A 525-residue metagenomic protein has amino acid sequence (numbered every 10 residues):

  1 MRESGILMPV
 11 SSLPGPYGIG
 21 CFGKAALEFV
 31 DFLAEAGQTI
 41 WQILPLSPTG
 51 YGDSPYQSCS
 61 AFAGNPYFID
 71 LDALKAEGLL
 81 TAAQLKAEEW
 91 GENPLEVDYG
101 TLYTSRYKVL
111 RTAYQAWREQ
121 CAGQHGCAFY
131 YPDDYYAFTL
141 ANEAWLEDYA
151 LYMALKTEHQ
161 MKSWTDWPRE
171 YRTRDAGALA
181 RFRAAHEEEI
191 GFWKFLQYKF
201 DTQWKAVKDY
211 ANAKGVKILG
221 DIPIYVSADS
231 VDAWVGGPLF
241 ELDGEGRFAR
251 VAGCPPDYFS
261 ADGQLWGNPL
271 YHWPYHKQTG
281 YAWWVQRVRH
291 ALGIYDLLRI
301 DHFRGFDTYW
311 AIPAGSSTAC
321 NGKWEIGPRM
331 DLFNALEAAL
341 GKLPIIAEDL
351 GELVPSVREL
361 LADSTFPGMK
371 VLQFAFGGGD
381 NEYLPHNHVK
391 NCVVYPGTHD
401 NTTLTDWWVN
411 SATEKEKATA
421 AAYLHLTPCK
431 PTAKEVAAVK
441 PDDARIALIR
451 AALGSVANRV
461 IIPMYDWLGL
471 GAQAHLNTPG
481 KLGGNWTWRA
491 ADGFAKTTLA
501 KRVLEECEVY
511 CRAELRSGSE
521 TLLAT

Functional and structural regions predicted by a protein language model:
M1-G37: Mature N-terminal, pre-catalytic/accessory segment of carbohydrate-active enzymes
P9, G18, G52-D201, V226-I461 (+2 more regions): Alpha-amylase-like alpha-glycosidases and glucanotransferases acting on alpha-linked glucans and related
K24-T49, H290-Y295, A452: Catalytic domains of carbohydrate-active enzymes, especially glycoside hydrolases
A34, W204-N212, E337, L361-A362: Surface-exposed amphipathic alpha-helices with a cationic face
L44, K217-L219, P223, L297 (+1 more regions): Outer-envelope exported proteins of Gram-negative bacteria
W193, Q197-V226: Conserved, well-ordered alpha-helix/loop/beta-strand core segments that scaffold catalytic motifs
G469-S517, A524-T525: Structured C-terminal cap/extension of enzyme domains
